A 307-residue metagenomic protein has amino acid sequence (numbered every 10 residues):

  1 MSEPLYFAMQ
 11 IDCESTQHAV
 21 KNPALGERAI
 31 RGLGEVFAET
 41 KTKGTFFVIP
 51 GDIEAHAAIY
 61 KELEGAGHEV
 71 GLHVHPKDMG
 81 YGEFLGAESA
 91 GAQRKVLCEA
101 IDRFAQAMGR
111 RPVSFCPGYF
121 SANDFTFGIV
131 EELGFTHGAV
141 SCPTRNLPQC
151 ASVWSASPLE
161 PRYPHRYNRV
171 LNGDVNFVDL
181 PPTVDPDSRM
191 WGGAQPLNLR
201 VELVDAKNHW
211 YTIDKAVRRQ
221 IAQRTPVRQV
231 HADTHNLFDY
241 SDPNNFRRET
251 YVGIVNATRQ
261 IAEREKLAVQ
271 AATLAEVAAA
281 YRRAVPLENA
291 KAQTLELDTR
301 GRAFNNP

Functional and structural regions predicted by a protein language model:
M1-A66, A268: Active-site beta->alpha N-cap acidic-glycine motif
S2, F37-T45, L203-P307: C-terminal domain-boundary segment and adjacent tail
Q17, T40-N123, V175, V184 (+2 more regions): Metal-dependent polysaccharide deacetylase catalytic core of the NodB/CE4 family, i.e., the active-site-bearing domain
H18-G26, G86-A87, Y240-E249: Short, flexible/disordered intra-domain loops and linkers
I30-G34, A57-K61, R94-D102, F127 (+2 more regions): Generic structural signal for well-ordered alpha-helices, preferentially at hydrophobic/aromatic core positions
H56-G71, F125-G138, R248, E288-E296: Short, electropositive alpha-helical surface patch
H56-I59, D124-G128, C150, S241-N245 (+1 more regions): A short acidic (Asp/Glu
P117-P226: Active-site-adjacent pocket scaffolds in enzyme catalytic domains
